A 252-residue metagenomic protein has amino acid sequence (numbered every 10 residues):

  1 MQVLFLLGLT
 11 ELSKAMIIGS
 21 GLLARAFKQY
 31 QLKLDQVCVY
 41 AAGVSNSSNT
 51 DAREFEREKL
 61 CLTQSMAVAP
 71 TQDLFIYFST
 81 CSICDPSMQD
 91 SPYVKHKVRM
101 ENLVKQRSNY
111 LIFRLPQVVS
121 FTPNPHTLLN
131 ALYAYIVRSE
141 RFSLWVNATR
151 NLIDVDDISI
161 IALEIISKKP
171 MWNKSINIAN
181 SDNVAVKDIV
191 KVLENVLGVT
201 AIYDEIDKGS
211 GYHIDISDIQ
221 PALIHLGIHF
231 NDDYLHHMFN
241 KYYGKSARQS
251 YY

Functional and structural regions predicted by a protein language model:
L4-G8, H229-Y252: Amphipathic terminal alpha-helices
S13-L32: Canonical Rossmann dinucleotide-binding motif of NAD(H)/NADP(H)-dependent dehydrogenases/reductases, specifically
Q29-P70, T80-M88: NAD(P)H-binding glycine-rich loop region in Rossmannoid oxidoreductase-like domains and their noncatalytic homologs
Y77-S87, P92, V118-P125: Conserved catalytic-site region of short-chain dehydrogenase/reductase
D90-L111: Active-site Tyr-X1-5-Lys
K105-I112, P116-T149, V155: NAD(P)-dependent short-chain dehydrogenase/reductase
V119-N130, R138-S143, I165-I176, D182 (+1 more regions): Glycine/proline-rich active-site loop of Rossmann-fold NAD(P)-dependent oxidoreductases
K168-I216, A247-Y252: Mid/C-terminal beta-alpha module of Rossmann-like enzyme folds, strongest in SDR-family dehydrogenases/epimerases
